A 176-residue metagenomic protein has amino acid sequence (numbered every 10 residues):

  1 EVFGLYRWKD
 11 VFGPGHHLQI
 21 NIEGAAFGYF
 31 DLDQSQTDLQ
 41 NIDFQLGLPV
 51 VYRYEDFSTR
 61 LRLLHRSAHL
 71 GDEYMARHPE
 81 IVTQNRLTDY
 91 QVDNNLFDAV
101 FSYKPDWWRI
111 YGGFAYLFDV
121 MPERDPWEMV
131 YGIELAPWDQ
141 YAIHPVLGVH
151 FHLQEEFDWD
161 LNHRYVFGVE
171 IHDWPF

Functional and structural regions predicted by a protein language model:
V2-G4: N-terminal low-complexity, intrinsically disordered segments
Y6-I20, D56, K104-W108, L135-V146 (+1 more regions): Short loop/turn motifs that connect adjacent beta-strands in outer-membrane beta-barrel proteins
G13-G132: Outer-membrane pore/translocation modules
V120-F176: Outer membrane beta-barrel transmembrane domains
